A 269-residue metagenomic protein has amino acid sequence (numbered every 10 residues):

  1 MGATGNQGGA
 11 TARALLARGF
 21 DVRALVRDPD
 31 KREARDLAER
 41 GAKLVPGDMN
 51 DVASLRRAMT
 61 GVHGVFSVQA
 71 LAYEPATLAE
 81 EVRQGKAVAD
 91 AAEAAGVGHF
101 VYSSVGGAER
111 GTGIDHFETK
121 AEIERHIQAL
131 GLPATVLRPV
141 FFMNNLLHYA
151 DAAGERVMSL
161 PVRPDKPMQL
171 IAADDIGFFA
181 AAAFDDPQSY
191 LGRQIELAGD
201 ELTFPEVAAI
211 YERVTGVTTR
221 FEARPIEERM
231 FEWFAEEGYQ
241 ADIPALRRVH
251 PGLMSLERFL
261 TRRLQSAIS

Functional and structural regions predicted by a protein language model:
M1-D36, N50-V62, S67-V82, K86 (+5 more regions): Oxidoreductase cofactor-interface core, primarily capturing Rossmann-like NAD(P)-dependent enzymes
G41-A42, A134: Short, conserved active-site loop motifs that form the nucleotide-linked donor/cofactor pocket
G47: Cofactor-binding loops of NAD(P)H-dependent oxidoreductases, dominated by short-chain dehydrogenase/reductases
T77, R220-S266: Mobile cap/lid helix-loop segments that border enzyme active or cofactor-binding sites and regulate substrate access
